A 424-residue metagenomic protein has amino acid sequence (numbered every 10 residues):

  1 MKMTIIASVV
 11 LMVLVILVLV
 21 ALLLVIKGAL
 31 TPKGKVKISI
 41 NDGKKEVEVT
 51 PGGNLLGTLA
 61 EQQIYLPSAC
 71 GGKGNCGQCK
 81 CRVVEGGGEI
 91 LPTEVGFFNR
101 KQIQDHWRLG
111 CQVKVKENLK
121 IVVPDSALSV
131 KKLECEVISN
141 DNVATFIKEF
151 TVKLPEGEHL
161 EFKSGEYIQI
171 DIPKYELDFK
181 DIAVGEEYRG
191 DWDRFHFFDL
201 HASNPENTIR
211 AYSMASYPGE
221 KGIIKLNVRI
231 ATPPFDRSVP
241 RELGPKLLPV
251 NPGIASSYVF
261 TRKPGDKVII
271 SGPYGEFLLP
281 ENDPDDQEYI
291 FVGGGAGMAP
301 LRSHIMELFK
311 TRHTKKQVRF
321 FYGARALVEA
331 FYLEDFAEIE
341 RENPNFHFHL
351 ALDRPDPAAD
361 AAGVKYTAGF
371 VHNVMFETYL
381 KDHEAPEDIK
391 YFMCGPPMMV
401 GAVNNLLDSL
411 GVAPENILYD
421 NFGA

Functional and structural regions predicted by a protein language model:
K2-G72, V83-Q104, K310, T314-A424: Reductase modules of NAD(P)H-dependent flavoproteins
L19-V25, A29, G96-K153, E158: Fe-S ferredoxin-like electron-transfer domains and their immediately adjacent linker/connector regions across
S68-G77, G110-K114: Cysteine-centered iron-sulfur cluster-binding motifs in ferredoxin-type domains/subunits of redox enzymes
V115, A127, K174-L177, G272-F277: Short, charged beta-turn/beta-strand-edge "cap" motif at the junction between a beta-strand and an adjacent loop
E136-D266, A351-R354: Ferredoxin-reductase
G165, G297, P396: Short, conserved phosphate/pyrophosphate- and ester-handling motifs at nucleotide-, phospho-/glycolipid
Y258-V259, S271-D285: A short, basic/flexible loop-to-alpha-helix module at the beginning of a structural domain
